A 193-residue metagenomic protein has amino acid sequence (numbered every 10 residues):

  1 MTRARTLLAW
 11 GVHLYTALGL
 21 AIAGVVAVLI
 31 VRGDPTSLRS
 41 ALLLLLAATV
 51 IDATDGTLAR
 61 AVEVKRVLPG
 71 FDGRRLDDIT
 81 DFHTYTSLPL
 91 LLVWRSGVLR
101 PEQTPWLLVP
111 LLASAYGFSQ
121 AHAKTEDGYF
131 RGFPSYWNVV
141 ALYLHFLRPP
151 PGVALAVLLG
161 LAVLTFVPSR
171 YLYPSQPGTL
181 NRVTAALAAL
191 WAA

Functional and structural regions predicted by a protein language model:
M1-G56, P168-R170, P174-A193: Topogenic membrane-insertion module of multi-pass membrane proteins
T2, T57-R66, A115-G128, F166-S175: C-terminal ends of transmembrane helices
T2, T6-T16, P35-R39, F71-R74 (+6 more regions): Membrane-water interface of alpha-helical transmembrane segments
V12-A17, A61-G117: Multi-pass membrane catalytic core of lipid/isoprenoid biosynthesis enzymes
L20-L29, I51-G56, T80-H83, E126-Y136 (+1 more regions): Hydrophobic alpha-helical transmembrane segments
V25-L44, I79, H83, S87-L108 (+2 more regions): Helix-coil boundary and interhelical linker segments in multi-pass alpha-helical membrane proteins
A47-D52, L111-F118, L159-R170: Alpha-helical transmembrane segments and their membrane-interface exit regions
D127-A193: C-terminal membrane-associated helical module and adjoining short loops/tails
